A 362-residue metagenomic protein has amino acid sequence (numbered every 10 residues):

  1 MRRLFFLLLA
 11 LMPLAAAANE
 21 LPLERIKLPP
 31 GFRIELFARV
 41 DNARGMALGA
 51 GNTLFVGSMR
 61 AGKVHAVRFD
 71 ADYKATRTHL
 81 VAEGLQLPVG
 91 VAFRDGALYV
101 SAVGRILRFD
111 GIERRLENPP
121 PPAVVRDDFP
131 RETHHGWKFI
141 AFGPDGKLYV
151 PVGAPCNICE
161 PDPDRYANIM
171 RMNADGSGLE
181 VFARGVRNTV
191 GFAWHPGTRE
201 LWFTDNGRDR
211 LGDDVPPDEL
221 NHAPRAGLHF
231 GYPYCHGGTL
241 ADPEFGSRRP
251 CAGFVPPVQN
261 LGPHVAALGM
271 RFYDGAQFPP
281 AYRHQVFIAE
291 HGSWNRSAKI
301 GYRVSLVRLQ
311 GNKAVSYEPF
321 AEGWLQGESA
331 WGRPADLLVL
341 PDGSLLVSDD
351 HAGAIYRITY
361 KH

Functional and structural regions predicted by a protein language model:
N19-L28, W137, A154-N157, R171-S177 (+6 more regions): Beta-propeller domain segments
E35-D41, H79-L85, V125-E132, V181-V186 (+2 more regions): Surface loop/turn motifs at the tips and blade-to-blade linkers of beta-strand repeat domains
E35-R60, V265-F272, F287-G292: Beta-strand-rich domains and repeat architectures in extracellular enzymes and scaffolds, especially beta-propellers
N42, R60, R77, G84-L87 (+10 more regions): Beta-rich catalytic cores
M46, T53-V56, A97-V100, L148-V150 (+3 more regions): Hydrophobic beta-strand segments that make up the repeating blades of beta-propeller and related beta-repeat
M46, V91, I140, T189-F192 (+2 more regions): Hydrophobic core register within WD40 beta-propeller blades
L48-N52, F93-G96, F142-D145, H195-T198 (+2 more regions): Residue-level detector of Asp-centered blade-edge/turn motifs that repeat once per structural unit in beta-propeller
A92, G104-G143, P151-P155, G178 (+1 more regions): Asp-box/WD-like beta-propeller blade repeats and closely related beta-sheet repeat scaffolds
